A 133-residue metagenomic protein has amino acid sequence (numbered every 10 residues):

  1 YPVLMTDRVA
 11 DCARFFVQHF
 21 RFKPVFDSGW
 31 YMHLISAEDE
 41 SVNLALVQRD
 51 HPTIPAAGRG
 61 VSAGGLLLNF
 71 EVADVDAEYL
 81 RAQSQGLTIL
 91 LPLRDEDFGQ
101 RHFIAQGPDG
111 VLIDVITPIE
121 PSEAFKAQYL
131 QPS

Functional and structural regions predicted by a protein language model:
Y1-L4, Q48: Short intrinsically disordered, low-complexity coil segments enriched in acidic
V3-M5, N69-E71: Short hydrophobic/aromatic beta-strand micro-patches that form the beta-sheet surface supporting nucleotide- or nucleic
C12-V17, A82, G110: Conserved active-site tyrosine of GNAT-family acetyltransferases
K23-F70, Y79-Q106, T117-S133: Vicinal oxygen chelate
